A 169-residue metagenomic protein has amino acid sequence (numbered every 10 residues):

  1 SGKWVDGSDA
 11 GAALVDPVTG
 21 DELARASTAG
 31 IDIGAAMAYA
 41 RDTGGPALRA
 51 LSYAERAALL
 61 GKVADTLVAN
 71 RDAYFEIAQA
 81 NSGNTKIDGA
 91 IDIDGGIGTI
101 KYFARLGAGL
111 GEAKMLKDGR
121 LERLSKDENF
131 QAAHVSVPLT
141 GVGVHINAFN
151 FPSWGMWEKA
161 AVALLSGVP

Functional and structural regions predicted by a protein language model:
S1-K126: N-terminal Rossmann-like NAD(P)+-binding subdomain of aldehyde/semialdehyde dehydrogenases
K117-P169: Conserved small-residue-rich beta-alpha loop and adjacent elements that most often cradle the phosphate/pyrophosphate
